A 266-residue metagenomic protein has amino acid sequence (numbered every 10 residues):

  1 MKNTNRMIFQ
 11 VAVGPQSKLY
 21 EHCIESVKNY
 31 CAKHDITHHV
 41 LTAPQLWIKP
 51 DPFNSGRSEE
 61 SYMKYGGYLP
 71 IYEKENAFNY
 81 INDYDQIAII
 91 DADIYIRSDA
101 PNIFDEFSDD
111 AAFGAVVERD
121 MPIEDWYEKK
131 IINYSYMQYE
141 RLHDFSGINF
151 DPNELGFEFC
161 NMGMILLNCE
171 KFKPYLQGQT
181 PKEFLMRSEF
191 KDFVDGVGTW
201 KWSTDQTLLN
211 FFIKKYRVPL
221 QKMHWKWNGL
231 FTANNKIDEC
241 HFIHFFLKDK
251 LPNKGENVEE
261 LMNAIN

Functional and structural regions predicted by a protein language model:
M1-Y62, L69, E73, N82-D83 (+3 more regions): N-terminal anchoring/stem segment of glycosyltransferases
K2-T4, Q10, Y20, P50 (+3 more regions): A glycosyltransferase accessory/donor-loop signature
T4, Y84-Q86, A111, V218: Short coil/turn segments at beta-strand junctions that form active-site/ligand-binding loops
S26-K33, A77, T204-K215: Amphipathic alpha-helical segments that form well-ordered structural scaffolds and often line/cohere around active
T37-L41, A88-D91, I96, F113-V116 (+2 more regions): A structural signal for short, well-ordered beta-strand segments and their strand-loop junctions that often border
Q45-G67, E124-P152, S188-D195: Charged, glycine/proline-rich intrinsically disordered loops and linkers
D51-I90, I96-N102, F113-V116, C160 (+1 more regions): A conserved donor-nucleotide-binding helix/loop in the catalytic core of Leloir-type glycosyltransferases
I96-Q138: Conserved donor-nucleotide/metal-binding helix-loop-beta segment in metal-dependent transferases, i.e., the alpha-helix
